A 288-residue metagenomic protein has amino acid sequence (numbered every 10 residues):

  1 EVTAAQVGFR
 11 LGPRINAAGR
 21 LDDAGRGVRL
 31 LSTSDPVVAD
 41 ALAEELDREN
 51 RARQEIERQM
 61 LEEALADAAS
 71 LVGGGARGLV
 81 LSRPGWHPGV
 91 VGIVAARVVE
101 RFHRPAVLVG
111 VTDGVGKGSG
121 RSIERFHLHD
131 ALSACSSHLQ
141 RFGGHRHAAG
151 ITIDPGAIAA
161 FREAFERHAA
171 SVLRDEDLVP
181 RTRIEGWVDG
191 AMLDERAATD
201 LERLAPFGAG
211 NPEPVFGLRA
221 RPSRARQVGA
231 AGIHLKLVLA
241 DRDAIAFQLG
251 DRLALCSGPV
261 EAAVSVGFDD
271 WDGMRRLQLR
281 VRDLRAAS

Functional and structural regions predicted by a protein language model:
E1-D67, G78, E100, K117-S288: Acidic, two-metal ion nucleic-acid-processing modules in DNA metabolism proteins
G12, S82, V109-G110: Short beta-strand segments
L65, S70-A95: Flexible, glycine/threonine-enriched loop-and-boundary segments that flank and lead into catalytic domains of large
W86-H87, D113-V115: Short acidic loop-to-helix transition motifs that present clustered carboxylates
V94-H103: Histidine-anchored nucleotide/phosphate-binding helix
H103-G114: Glycine-rich phosphate/pyrophosphate-binding loops and their adjacent beta-strand/loop elements at enzyme active sites
